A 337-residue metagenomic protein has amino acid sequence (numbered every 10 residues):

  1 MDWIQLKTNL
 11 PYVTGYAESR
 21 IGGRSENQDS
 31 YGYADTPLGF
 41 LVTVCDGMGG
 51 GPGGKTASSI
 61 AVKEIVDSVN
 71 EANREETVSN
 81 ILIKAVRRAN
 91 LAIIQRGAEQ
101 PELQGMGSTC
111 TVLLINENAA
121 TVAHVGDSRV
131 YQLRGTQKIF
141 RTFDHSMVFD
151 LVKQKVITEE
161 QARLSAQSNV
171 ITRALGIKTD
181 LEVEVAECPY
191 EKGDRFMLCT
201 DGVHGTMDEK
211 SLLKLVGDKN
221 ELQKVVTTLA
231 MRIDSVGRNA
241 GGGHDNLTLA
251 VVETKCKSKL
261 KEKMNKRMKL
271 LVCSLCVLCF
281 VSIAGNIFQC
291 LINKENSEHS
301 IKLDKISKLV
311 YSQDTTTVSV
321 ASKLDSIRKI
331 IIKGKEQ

Functional and structural regions predicted by a protein language model:
M1-Q337: PP2C/PPM-type serine/threonine phosphatase catalytic domain
